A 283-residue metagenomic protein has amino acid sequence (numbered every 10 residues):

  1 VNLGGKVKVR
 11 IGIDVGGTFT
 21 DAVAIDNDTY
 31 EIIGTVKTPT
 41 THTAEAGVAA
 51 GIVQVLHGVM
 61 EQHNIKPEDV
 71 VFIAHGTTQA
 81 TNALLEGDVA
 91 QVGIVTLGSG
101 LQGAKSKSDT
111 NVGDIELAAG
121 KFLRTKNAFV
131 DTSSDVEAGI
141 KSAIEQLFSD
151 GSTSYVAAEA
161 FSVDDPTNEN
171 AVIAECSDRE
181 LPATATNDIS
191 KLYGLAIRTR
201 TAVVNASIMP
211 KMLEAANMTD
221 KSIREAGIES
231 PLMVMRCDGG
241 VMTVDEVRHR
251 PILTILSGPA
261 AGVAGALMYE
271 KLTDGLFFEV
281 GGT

Functional and structural regions predicted by a protein language model:
N2-T283: N-terminally biased helix-coil "hinge/interface" segments that flank
